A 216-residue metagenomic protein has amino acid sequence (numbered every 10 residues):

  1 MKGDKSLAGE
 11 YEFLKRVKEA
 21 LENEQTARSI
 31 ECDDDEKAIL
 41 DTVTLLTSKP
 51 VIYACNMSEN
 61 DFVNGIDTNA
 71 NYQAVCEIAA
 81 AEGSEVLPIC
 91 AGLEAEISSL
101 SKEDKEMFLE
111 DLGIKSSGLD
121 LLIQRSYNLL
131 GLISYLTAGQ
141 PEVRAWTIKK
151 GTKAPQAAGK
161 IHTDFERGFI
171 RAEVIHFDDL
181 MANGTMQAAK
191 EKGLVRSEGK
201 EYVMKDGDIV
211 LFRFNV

Functional and structural regions predicted by a protein language model:
M1-V203, V210, N215: C-terminal-of-GTPase-core extension/linker across diverse P-loop GTPases
